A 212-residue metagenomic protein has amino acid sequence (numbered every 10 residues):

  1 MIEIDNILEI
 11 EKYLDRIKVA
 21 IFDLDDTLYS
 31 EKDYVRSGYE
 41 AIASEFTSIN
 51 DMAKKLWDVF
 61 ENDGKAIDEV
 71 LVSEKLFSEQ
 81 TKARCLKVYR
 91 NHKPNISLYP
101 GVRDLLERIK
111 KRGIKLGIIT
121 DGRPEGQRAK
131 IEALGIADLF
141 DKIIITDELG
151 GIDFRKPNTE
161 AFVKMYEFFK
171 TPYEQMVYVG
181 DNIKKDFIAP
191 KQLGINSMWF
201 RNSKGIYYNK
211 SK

Functional and structural regions predicted by a protein language model:
M1-K18, E107, K115, R123 (+1 more regions): Asp-based, Mg2+/Mn2+-dependent phosphohydrolase catalytic module
I2-D104, R108, R112, E125: N-terminal helical cap/lid subdomain that shapes the substrate entry/recognition surface in HAD-like hydrolases
T120: Conserved phosphate-coupling serine/threonine residues in phosphotransfer and NTP-handling enzymes
